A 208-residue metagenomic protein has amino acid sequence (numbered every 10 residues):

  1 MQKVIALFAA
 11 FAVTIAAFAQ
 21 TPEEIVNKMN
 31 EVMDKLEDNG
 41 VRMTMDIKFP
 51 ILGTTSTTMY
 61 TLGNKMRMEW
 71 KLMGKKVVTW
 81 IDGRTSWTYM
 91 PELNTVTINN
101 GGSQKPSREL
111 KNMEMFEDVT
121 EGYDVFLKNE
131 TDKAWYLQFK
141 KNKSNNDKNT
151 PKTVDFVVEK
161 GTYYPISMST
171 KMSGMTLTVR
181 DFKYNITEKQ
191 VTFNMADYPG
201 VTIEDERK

Functional and structural regions predicted by a protein language model:
V4-V13: Sec-dependent N-terminal signal peptides
I15-T55, L62-K65, D197-K208: N-terminal leader/targeting segments and the immediate start of mature chains
M33-D34, T57-T61, V78-T79, D124-E130: Short, exposed beta-strand/loop patches in secreted or surface proteins that constitute
M33-K35, K105-T120: Short, solvent-exposed helix-to-loop capping segments enriched in aromatics
T58-E109, T170-T178: An acidic-aromatic
D118-D124, K128-P199, D205: Gly/Pro-enriched, hydrophobic low-complexity segments that function as extracytoplasmic propeptides/linkers
